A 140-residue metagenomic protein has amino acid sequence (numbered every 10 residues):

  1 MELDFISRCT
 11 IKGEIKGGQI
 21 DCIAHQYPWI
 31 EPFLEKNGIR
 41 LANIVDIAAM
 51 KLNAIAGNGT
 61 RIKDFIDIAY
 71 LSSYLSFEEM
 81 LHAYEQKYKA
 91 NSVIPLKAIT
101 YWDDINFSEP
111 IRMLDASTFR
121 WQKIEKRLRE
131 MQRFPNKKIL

Functional and structural regions predicted by a protein language model:
M1-L140: Compositionally biased terminal segments of proteins
